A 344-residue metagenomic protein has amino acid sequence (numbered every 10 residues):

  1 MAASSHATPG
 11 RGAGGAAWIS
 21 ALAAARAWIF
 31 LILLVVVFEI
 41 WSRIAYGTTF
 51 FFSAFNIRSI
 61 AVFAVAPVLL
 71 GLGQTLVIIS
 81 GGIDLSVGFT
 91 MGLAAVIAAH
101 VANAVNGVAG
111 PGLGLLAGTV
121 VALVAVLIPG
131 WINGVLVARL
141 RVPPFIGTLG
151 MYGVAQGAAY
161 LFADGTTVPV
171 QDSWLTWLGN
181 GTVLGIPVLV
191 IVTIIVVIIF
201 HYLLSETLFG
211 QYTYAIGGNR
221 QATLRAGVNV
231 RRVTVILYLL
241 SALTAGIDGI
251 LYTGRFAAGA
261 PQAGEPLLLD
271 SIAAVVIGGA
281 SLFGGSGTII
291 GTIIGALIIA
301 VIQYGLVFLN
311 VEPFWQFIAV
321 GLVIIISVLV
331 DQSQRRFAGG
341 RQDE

Functional and structural regions predicted by a protein language model:
A2-L69, G107-A117, D343-E344: Membrane-interfacial amphipathic/re-entrant helices at transmembrane-helix boundaries
A27-I40, Q74, A122-V126, Y152-Q156 (+5 more regions): Hydrophobic core segments of alpha-helical transmembrane domains in multi-pass membrane transport and ion-translocation
V35-S42, S53-N106, V135-R141, G279-I289 (+1 more regions): Single transmembrane alpha-helix segments in multi-pass membrane proteins
I44-A45, L204-G210, Q332-D343: Membrane-interface capping segments at transmembrane-helix boundaries
V108-Y152, I294-G295: Alpha-helical transmembrane segments within multi-pass membrane transporters and channels
G114-A122, I128-N133, G185-G259: Helix-loop-helix "hairpin" substructures at the membrane interface of multi-pass membrane proteins
L140, P144-T207, V233-I236, R255-G264 (+1 more regions): Transmembrane helix-bundle core of multi-pass membrane transporters and related energy-transducing complexes
A245, R255-G321: Transmembrane alpha-helical segments in multi-pass inner-membrane proteins
